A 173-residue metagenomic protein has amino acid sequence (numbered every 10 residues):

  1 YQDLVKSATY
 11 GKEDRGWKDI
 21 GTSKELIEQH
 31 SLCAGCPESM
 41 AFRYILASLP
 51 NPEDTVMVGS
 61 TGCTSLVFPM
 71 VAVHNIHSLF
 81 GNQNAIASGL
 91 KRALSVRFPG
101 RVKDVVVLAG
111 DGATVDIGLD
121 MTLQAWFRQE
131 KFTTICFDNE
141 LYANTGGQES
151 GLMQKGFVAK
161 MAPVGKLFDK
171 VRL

Functional and structural regions predicted by a protein language model:
Y1-G11: Flexible, low-complexity linker and terminal segments
T9-G11, Q83-A93, K166-L173: Structured alpha-helical segments in the cores of large, soluble enzyme domains
G11-E13, D19-L79: Active-site diphosphate/adenylate-binding microenvironment
E28-C33, L108-G112, F157-L167: Flexible, glycine/proline-enriched loop segments at strand-loop-helix junctions that form or flank small-ligand binding
C36-M40, P52, G81-A85, D120 (+1 more regions): Conserved active-site and cofactor/substrate-binding residues in soluble primary-metabolism enzymes
S65-A143: Thiamine diphosphate
M121, F127-L173: Phosphate/pyrophosphate-binding betaalpha-module
